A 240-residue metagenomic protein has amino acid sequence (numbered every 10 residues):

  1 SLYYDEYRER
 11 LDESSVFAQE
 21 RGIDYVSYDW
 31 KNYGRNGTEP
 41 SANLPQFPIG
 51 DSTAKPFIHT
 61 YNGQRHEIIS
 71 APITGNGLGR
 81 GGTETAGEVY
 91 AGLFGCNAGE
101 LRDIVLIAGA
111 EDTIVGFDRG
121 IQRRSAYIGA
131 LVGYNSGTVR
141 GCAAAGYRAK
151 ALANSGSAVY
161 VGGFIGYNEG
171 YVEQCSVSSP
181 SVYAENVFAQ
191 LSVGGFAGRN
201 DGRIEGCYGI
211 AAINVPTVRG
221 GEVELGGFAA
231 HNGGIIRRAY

Functional and structural regions predicted by a protein language model:
S1-Y240: Surface-exposed repetitive/solenoidal architectures
